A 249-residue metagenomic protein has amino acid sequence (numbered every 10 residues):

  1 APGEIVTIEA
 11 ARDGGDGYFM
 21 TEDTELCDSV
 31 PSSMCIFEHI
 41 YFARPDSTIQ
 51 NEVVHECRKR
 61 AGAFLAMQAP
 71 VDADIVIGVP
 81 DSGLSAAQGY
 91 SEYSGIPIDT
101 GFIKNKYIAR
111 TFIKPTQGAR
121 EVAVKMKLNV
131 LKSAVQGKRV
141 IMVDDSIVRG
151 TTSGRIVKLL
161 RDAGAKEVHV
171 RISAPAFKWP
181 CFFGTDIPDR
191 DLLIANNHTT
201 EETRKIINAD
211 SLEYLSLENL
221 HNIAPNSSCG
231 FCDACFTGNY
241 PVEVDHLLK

Functional and structural regions predicted by a protein language model:
A1-K249: PRPP-associated nucleotide enzymes
